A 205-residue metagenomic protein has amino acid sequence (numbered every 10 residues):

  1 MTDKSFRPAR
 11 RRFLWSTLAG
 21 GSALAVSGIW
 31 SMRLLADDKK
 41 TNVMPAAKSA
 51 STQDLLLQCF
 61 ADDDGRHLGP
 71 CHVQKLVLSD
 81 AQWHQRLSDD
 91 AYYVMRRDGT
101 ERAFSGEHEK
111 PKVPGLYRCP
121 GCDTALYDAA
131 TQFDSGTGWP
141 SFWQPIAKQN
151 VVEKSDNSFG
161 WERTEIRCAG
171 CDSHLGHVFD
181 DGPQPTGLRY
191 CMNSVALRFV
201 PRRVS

Functional and structural regions predicted by a protein language model:
M1-A9, S22: N-terminal secretory signal peptides
G28-S79, Q85-R86, D90: C-terminal segment of N-terminal export signals and the immediately downstream linker at the start of the mature
K75, H84, V94-R118, T124-S205: A short Gly-Trp-Pro
